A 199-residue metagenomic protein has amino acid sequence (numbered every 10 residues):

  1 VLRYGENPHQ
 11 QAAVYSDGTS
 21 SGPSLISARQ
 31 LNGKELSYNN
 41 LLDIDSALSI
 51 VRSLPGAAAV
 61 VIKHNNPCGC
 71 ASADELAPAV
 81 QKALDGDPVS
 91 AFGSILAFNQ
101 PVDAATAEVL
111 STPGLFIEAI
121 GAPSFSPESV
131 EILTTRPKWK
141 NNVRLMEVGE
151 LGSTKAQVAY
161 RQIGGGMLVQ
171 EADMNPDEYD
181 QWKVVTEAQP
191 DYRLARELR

Functional and structural regions predicted by a protein language model:
V1-R199: ATP-dependent carboxylate/acyl-activation modules
